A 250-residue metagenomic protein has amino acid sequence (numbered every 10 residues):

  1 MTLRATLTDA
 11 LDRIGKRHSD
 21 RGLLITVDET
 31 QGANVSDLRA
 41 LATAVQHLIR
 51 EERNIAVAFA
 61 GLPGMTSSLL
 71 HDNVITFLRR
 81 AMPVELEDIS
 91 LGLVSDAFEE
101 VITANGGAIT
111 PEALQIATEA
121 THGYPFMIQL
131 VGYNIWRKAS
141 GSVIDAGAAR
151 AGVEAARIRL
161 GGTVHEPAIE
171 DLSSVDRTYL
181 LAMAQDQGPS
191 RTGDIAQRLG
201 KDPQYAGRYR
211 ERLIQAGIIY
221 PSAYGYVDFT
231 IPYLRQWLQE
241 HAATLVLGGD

Functional and structural regions predicted by a protein language model:
T2-P63, H71-V74: Conserved Walker B catalytic segment
K16, L24, M65-E119, V131 (+1 more regions): Helix-loop-helix "sensor" segment of P-loop NTPases
G32, L62-S67, I89-L91, I135 (+1 more regions): Conserved nucleotide-binding/hydrolysis micro-motifs of P-loop NTPases
S36, L199-A216, P221-Y224: Short amphipathic alpha-helical interaction segments
G123, Q129-P203: Winged-helix-like regulatory helical subdomains adjacent to P-loop NTPase cores
G123-Y124, I231: Short loop-to-helix capping motifs
S222-D228, P232-Y233: Short, Lys/Arg-rich nucleic-acid/phosphate-binding segment
P232-D250: Short, amphipathic alpha-helical interaction segments positioned at domain boundaries
